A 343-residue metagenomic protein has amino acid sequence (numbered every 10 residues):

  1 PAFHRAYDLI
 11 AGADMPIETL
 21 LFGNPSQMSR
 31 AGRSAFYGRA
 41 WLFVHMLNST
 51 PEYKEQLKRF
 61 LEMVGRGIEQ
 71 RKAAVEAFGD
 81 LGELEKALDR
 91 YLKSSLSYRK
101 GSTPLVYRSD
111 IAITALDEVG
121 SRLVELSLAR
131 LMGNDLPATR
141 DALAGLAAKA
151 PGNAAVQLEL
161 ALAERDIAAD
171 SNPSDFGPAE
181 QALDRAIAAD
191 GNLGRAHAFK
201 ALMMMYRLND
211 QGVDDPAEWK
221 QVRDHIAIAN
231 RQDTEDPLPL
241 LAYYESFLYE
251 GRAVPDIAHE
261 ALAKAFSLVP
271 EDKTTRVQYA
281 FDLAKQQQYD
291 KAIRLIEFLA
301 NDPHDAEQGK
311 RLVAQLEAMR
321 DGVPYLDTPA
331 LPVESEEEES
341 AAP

Functional and structural regions predicted by a protein language model:
P1-I113: Acidic/His/Gly-enriched intrinsically disordered linker/tail segments that often contain short helix/coil "MoRF-like"
R66-N209, G309-P343: Beta/coil-rich, acidic/histidine-enriched accessory regions frequently appended to metallopeptidases
N134-D141, A169-A182, D210-H225, G251-K264 (+1 more regions): Structural signature of tandem alpha-helical TPR/SEL1-like repeats, specifically the intra-repeat loop/turn
G145-L146, R185-A186, I228-A229, K264-A265 (+1 more regions): Canonical positions in the second alpha-helix
K149, A189, Q232, S267-L268 (+1 more regions): Structural marker of alpha-solenoid helical repeat scaffolds
N153, L193, D236, D272 (+1 more regions): Residue-level recognition of tetratricopeptide repeat
L162-D166, F199-D210, D215, W219 (+2 more regions): Alpha-helical adaptor scaffolds
A280-F281: Alpha-helical protein-protein interaction scaffolds
